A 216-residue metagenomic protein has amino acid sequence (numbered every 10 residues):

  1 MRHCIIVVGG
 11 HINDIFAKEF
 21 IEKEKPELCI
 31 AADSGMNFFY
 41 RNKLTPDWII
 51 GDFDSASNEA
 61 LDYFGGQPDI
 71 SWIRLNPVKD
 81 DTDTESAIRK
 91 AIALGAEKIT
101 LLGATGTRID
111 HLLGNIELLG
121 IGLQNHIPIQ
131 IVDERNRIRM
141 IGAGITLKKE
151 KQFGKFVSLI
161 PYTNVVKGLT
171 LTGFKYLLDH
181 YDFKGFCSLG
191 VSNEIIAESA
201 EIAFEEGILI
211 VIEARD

Functional and structural regions predicted by a protein language model:
M1-Y63: N-terminal beta-strand-loop-alpha-helix module at the start of alpha/beta ligand-binding or catalytic domains
V7, I30-D33, G51, I73-R74 (+2 more regions): General beta-strand structural signal in soluble alpha/beta enzymes
M36-F38, A56-N58, D81, R108-I109 (+1 more regions): Short gly/pro/ser/thr-enriched loop/turn and capping motifs at secondary-structure boundaries
S71-A93: Short phosphate-binding loop-to-helix
G106, D110-G120: Short Gly/Thr/Asp-enriched flexible loops that form oxyanion-binding sites at enzyme active sites
I121-R137: Short, acidic/small-residue loops that bind anionic groups at enzyme active sites
N136, I141-D216: Long, charged alpha-helical interface segments
